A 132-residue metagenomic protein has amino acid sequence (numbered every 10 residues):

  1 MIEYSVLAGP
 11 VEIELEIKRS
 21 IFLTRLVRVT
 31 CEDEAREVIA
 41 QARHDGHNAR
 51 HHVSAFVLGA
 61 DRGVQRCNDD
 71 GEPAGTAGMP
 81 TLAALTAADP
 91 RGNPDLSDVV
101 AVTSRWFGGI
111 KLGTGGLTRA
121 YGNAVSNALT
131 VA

Functional and structural regions predicted by a protein language model:
M1-T76: C-terminal regulatory domains involved in ligand/effector binding and gene-expression control
G9, R28-V29, L58-A60, A83 (+3 more regions): Generic structural "secondary-structure junction" signal
R43, L85-N93, G122, S126-T130: Signal for well-folded cores of large energy- and translation-related assemblies
A49-V53, A77-L82, V125-L129: Glycine-rich loops and low-complexity Gly/Arg-rich segments that provide flexible linkers or classic glycine-based
V64-Q65, D69-K111: Conserved interaction-surface patches within small, structured recognition/assembly domains
A101-T103, I110-A132: Glycine- and Gly-Pro-enriched alpha-helical subdomains that act as flexible, kink-prone "lid/hinge" or packing modules
